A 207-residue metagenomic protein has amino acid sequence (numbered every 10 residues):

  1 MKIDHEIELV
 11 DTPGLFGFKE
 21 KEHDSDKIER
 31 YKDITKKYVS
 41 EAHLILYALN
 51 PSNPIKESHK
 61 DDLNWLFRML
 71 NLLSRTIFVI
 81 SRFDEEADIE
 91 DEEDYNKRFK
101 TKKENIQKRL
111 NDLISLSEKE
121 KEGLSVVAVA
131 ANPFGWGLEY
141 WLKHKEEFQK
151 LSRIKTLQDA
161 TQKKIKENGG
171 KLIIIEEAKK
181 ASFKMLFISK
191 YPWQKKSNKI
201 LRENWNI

Functional and structural regions predicted by a protein language model:
M1-E167: Globular "head" domains of long coiled-coil molecular machines
K145-I207: Extended helical scaffolds that flank P-loop GTPase cores
